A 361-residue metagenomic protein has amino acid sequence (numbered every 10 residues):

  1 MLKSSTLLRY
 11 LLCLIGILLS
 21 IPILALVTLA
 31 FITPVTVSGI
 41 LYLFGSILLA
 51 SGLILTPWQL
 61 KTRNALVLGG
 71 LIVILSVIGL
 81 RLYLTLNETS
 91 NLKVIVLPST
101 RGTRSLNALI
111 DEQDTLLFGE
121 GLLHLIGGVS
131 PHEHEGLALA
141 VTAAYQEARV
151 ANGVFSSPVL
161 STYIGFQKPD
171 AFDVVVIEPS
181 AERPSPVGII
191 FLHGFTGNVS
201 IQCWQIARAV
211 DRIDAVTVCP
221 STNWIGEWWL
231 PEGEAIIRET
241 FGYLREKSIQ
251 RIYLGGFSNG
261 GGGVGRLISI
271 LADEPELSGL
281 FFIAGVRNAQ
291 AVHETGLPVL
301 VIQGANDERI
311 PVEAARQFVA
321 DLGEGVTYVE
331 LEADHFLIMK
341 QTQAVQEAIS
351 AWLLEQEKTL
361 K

Functional and structural regions predicted by a protein language model:
L7-R183, G262, I270: A domain-start/cap signature at the N-terminus of enzymes
E182-P186, F191-E227: Short substrate-entry loop that stabilizes the transition state in hydrolases
C203-Q205, P311-A320: Short alpha-helix in the alpha/beta-hydrolase fold that links the catalytic acid
E227-S248, R266: Alpha/beta-hydrolase active-site loop
R251-T295: Primarily recognizes the serine-hydrolase "nucleophile elbow" in alpha/beta-hydrolase and SGNH/GDSL folds
T295, V301-Q303, D307: Short beta-strand/loop motif that positions the catalytic acidic residue of the alpha/beta-hydrolase fold
N306-I310, F336: Acidic catalytic loop of the alpha/beta-hydrolase fold
A333-Q343: Catalytic histidine-centered segment of alpha/beta-hydrolase-like enzymes
